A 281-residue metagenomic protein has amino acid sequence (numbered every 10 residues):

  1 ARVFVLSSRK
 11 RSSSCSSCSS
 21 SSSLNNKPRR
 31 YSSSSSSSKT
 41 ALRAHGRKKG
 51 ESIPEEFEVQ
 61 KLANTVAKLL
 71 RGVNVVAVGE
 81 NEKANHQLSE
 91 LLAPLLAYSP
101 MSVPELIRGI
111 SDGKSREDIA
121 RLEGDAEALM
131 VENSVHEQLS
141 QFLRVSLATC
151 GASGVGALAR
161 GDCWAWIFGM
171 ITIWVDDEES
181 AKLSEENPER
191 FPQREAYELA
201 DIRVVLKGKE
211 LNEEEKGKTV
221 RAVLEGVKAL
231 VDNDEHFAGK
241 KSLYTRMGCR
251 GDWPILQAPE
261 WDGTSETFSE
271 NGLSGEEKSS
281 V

Functional and structural regions predicted by a protein language model:
R2-R11, K27-Y31, S37-L70, L91 (+2 more regions): NTP-dependent small-molecule kinase module
C15-C18: Cysteine-centered motifs
L70-V76, L143-R144: Pre-Walker A (Motif I) flank of P-loop NTPase domains
V75-A93: Glycine-rich phosphate-binding P-loop
A77-E80, L147-S153: Glycine-rich beta-strand-to-loop/alpha-helix junction loops that act as flexible
E90-V135: Conserved substrate/cofactor phosphate-moiety recognition/catalytic segment in nucleotide-dependent phosphotransferases
L143, I167-G169, A200-D201: Short, well-ordered alpha-helix to beta-strand connector turns
T149-E185: ATP-dependent NMP and nucleoside kinases share a basic, alpha-helical "lid"
